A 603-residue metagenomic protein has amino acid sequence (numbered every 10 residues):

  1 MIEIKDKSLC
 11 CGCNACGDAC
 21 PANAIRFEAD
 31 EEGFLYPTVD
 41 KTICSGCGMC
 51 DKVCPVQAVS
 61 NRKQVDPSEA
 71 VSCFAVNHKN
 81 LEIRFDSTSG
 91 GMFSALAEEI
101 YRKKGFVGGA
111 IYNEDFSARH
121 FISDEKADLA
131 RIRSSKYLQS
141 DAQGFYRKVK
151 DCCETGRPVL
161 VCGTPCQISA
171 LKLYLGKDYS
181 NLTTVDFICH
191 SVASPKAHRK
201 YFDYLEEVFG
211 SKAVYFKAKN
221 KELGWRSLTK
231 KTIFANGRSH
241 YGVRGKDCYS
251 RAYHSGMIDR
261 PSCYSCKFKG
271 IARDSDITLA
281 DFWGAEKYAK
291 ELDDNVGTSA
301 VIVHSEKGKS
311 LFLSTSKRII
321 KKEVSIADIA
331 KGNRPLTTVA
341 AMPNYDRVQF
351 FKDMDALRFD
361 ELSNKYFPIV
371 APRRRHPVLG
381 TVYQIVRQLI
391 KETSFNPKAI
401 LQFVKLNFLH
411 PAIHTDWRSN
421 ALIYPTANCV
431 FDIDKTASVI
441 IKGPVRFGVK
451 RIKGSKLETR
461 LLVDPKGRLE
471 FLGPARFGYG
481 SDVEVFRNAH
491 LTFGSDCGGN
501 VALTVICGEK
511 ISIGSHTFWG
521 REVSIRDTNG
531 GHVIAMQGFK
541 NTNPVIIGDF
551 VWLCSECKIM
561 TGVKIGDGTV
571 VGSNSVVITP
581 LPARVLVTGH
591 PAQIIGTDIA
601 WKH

Functional and structural regions predicted by a protein language model:
M1-N14, A24-G46, N77, V214-Y215 (+2 more regions): Ferredoxin-like iron-sulfur electron-transfer modules
I2-I4, A15-E32, Y36-T38, M49-D66 (+2 more regions): Iron-sulfur cluster-binding cysteine motifs and their immediate structural context in ferredoxin-like electron-transfer
S8-A22, S45-Q57, T164-A170, D259-I271: Local cysteine-cluster metal-coordination motifs and their immediate loop/turn environment, predominantly Fe-S cluster
T42-T155, S325-D360: Flanking helices and flexible, charged tails adjoining ferredoxin-like Fe-S electron-transfer domains in multi-subunit
S89-G91, E114, V161-L171, S191-A193: Gly/Ser/Thr-rich loops at beta-strand to alpha-helix junctions that form or flank small-molecule/cofactor-binding
K103-F106, G210-L379: Long, compositionally biased charged/polar accessory segments in the mid-to-C-terminal portions of proteins
T183-Y204: Short, flexible loop segments at boundaries between secondary-structure elements
V378-R526, P544, G548-F550, C557-I559 (+4 more regions): Domain-scale signature associated with acetyltransferase and cell-envelope carbohydrate enzymes
